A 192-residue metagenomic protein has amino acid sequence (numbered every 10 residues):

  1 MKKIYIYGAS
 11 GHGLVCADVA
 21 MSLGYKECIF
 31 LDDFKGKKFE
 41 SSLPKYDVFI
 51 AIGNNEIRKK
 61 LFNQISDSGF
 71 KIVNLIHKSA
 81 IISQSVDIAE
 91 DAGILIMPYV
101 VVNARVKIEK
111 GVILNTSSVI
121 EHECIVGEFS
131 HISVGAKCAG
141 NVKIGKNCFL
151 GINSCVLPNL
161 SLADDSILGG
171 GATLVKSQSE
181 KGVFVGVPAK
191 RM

Functional and structural regions predicted by a protein language model:
M1-K78, A189: Terminal amphipathic alpha-helical/low-complexity segments used for targeting or macromolecular assembly
I76-M192: Structural signal for interior beta-strand "rungs" in well-ordered beta-sheet cores of soluble enzyme domains
